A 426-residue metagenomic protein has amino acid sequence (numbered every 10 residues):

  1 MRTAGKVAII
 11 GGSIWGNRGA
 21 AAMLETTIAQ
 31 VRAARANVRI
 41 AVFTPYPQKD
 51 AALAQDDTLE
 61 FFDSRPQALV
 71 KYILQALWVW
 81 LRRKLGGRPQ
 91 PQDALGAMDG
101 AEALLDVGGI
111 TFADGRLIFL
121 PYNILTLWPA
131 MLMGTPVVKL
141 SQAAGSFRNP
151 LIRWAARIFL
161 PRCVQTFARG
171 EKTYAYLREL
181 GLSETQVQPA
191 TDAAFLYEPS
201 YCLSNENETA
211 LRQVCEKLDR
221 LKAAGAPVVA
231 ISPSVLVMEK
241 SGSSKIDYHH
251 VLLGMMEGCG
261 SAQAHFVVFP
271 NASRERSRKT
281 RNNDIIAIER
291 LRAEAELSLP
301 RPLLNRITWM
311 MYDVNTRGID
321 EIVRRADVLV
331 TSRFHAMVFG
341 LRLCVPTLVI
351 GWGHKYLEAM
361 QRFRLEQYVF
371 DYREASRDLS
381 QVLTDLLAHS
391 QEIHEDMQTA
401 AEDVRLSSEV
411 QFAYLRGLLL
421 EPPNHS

Functional and structural regions predicted by a protein language model:
M1-S426: Active-site anion-handling motifs in enzyme catalytic cores
